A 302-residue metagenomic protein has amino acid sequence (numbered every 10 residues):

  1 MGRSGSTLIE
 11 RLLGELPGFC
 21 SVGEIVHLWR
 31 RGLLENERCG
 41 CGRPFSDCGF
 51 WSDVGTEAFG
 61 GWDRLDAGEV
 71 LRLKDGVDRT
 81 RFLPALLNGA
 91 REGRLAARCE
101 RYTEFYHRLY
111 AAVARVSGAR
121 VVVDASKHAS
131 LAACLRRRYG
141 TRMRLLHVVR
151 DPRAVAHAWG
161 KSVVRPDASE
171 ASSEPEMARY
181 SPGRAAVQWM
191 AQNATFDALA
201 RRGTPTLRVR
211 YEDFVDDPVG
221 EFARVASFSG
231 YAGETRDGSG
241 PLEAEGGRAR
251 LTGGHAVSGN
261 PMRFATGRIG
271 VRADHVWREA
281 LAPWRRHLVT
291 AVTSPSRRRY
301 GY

Functional and structural regions predicted by a protein language model:
M1: P-loop (Walker A) phosphate-binding loop of NTP-binding proteins
G5-F19, C134-G140, R208-T235, R250-V257 (+1 more regions): PAPS/PAP-binding and catalytic site of the sulfotransferase fold
I25-V122, P166-S173, G270: PAPS-dependent sulfation machinery
V26-H27, P152-A154, F214-V215: Conserved nucleotide-binding/hydrolysis micro-motifs of P-loop NTPases
L87-R91, A97-E100, G160-E170, A178-G183 (+3 more regions): PAPS-dependent sulfotransferases, especially Golgi type II membrane carbohydrate sulfotransferases
V121-D124, R208-R210: Short catalytic-loop micro-motif centered on adjacent basic/acidic residues
D124-K127, L135-K161: Conserved phosphate-donor/acceptor-positioning beta-strand/loop module used by diverse small-molecule
